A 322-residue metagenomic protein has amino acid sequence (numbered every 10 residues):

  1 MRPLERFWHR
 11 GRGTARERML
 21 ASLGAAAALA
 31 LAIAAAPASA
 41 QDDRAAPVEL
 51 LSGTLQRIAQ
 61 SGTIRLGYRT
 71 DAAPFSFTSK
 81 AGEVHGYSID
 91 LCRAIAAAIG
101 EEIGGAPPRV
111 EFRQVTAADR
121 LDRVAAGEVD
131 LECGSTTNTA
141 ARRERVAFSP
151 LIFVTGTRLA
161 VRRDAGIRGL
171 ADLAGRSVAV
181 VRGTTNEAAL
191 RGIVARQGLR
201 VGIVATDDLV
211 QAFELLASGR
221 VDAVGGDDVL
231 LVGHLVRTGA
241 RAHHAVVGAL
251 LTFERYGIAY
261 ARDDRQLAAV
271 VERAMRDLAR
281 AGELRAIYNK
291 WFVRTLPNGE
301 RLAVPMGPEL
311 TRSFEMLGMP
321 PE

Functional and structural regions predicted by a protein language model:
S22-A34: Bacterial N-terminal signal peptides
Q41-E49, G86-A98, D164-I167, A171-T185 (+1 more regions): Extended ligand-binding regions for polar small-molecule ligands
D42-E132, E144: Extracytoplasmic small-molecule ligand-binding "clamshell" domains of the periplasmic binding protein/Venus flytrap
D42-E49, T185-V204, A242-H244, M275-E322: Ligand-binding clefts/hinges and TM-proximal coupling segments of bilobed small-molecule sensing domains
R65-P74, V84-E101, A126, T136-T137 (+2 more regions): Bilobed "Venus flytrap"/periplasmic-binding protein-like clamshell domains and structurally analogous long
T70, I152-D164, D228, V236-M275 (+1 more regions): Periplasmic-binding protein-like
R93, A97, G104-D172, G248-L250 (+1 more regions): Acidic, polar ligand-binding/catalytic clefts
A118-D122, C133-R145, A189-R196, L215-T252: A ligand-binding cleft/hinge motif common to bilobed small-molecule-binding domains
